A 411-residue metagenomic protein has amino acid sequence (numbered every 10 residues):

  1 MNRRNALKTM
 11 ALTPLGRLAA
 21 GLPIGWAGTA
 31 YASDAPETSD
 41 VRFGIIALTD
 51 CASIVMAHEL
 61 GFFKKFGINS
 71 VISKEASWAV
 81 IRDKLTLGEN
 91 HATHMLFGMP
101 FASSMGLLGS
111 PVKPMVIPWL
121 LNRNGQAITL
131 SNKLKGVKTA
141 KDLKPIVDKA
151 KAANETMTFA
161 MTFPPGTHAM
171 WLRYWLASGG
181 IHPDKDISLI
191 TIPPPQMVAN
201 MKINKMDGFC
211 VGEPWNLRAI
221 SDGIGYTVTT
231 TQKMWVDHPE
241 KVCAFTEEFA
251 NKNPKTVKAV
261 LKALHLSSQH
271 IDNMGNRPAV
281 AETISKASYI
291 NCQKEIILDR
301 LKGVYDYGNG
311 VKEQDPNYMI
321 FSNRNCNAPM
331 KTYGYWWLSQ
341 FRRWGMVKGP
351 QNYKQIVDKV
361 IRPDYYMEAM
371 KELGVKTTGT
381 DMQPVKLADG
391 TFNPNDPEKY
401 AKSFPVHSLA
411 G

Functional and structural regions predicted by a protein language model:
N5-T29: N-terminal export signals
A32-T191, I203-I220, I224-D237, P384 (+1 more regions): Short, glycine-/small- and polar/acidic-enriched structural segments that line small-molecule recognition paths
D50, E59, I81, P100 (+9 more regions): Stable alpha-helical elements in mature extracytoplasmic
N90-A92, I192-T227, T246, P278 (+3 more regions): Ligand-binding pocket segment of bilobal, Venus flytrap-like solute-binding proteins
I128-T129, V242-F245, F249-A250: Short glycine- and hydrophobic/aromatic-rich loop-to-beta-strand nucleating segment in the catalytic cores
K252-R362: Secondary-structure end/capping motifs
Y335-G411: Conserved C-terminal helix/tail region of periplasmic/extracytoplasmic solute-binding proteins
